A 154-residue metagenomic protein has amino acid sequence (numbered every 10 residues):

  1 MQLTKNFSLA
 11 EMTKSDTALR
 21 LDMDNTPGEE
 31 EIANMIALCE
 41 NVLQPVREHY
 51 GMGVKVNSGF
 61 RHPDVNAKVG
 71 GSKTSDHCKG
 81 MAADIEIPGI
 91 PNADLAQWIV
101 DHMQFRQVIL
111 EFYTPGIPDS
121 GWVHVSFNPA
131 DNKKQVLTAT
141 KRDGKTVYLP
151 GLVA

Functional and structural regions predicted by a protein language model:
M1-R47, P129, D143-V147, G151-A154: Extracytoplasmic cell-surface/polysaccharide-interacting catalytic and binding patches
Q2, H49, C78, M103 (+1 more regions): A generic structural signal for short, non-catalytic loop/turn and secondary-structure boundary residues
M35-V42, M52, V65, M81 (+2 more regions): Amphipathic alpha-helical interface surfaces
N41-G70: Extended, low-complexity, intrinsically disordered C-terminal regulatory tails of eukaryotic serine/threonine kinases
K55-N57, A82-E86, H124-S126: Structural recognition of the beta-strand scaffold that forms the well-ordered cores of secreted hydrolase catalytic
K68-C78, Y113-G116: Short, flexible, solvent-exposed loop/turn segments with mixed acidic/basic and small polar residues
K73-A93: Acidic, His- and aromatic-enriched active-site or binding-groove loops in soluble protein domains that engage sugars
I87-A154: Catalytic cores and adjacent binding grooves of peptidoglycan-active enzymes
